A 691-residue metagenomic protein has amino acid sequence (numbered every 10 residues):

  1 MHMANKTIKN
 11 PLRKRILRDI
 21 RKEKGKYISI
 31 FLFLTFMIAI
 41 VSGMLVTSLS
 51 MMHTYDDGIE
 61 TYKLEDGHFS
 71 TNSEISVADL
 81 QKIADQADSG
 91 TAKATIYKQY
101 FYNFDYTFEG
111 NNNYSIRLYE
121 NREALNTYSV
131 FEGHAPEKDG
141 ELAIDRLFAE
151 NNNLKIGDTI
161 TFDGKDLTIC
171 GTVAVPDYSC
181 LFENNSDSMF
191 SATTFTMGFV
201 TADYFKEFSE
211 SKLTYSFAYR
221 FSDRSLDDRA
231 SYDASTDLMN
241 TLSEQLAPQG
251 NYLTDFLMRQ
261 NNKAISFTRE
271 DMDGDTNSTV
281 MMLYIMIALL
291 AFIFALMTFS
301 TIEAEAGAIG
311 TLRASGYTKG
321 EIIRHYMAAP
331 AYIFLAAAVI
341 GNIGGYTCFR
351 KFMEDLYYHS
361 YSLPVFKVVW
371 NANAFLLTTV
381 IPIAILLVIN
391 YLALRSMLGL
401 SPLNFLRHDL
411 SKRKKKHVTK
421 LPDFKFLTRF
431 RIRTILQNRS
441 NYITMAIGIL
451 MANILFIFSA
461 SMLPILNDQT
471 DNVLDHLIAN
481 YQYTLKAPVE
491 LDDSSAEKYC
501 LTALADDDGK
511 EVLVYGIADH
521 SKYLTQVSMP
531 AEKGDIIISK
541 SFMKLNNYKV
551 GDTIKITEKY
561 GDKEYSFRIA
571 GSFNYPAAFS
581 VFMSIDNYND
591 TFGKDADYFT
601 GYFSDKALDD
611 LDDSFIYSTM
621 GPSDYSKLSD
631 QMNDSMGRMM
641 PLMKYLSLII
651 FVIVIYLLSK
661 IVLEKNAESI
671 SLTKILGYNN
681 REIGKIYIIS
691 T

Functional and structural regions predicted by a protein language model:
M1-S29, E303-E321, Y346-L376, V380 (+2 more regions): Feature of multi-pass inner-membrane transport and sensor proteins that recognizes transmembrane helices together
H2-L290, S300, E354, H359 (+2 more regions): Membrane transport/envelope proteins' first extracytoplasmic loop
K22-M51, D271-G310, A328-G345, L376-I385 (+4 more regions): Hydrophobic alpha-helical transmembrane segments of multi-pass inner-membrane transport and secretion
S48, M52-D56, N390-L403, L463 (+3 more regions): Juxtamembrane/interface segments at transmembrane-helix termini
K155, T318-K319, S401, K549 (+1 more regions): Short coil/turn motifs that cap or connect alpha-helices
G157, G316, G341, G551 (+2 more regions): Conserved G/P- and acidic residue-centered "switch" motifs that form tight phosphate/ATP-binding loops in soluble
G316, I322, G677, E682-I683: Glycine/proline-centered hinge or cleavage motifs at structural transition points of membrane proteins
F426-L545, K549-D552, I556-G561, S635: Juxtamembrane segments of multi-pass membrane proteins
